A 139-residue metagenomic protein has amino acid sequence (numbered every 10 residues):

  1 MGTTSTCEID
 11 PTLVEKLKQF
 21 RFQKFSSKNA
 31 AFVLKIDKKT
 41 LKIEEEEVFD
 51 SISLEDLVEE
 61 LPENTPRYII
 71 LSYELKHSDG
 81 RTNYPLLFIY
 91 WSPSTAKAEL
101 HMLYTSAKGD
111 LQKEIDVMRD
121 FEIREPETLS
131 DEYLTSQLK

Functional and structural regions predicted by a protein language model:
M1-K139: Long, low-complexity regulatory segments enriched in Ser/Thr/Pro/Gly and acidic residues
